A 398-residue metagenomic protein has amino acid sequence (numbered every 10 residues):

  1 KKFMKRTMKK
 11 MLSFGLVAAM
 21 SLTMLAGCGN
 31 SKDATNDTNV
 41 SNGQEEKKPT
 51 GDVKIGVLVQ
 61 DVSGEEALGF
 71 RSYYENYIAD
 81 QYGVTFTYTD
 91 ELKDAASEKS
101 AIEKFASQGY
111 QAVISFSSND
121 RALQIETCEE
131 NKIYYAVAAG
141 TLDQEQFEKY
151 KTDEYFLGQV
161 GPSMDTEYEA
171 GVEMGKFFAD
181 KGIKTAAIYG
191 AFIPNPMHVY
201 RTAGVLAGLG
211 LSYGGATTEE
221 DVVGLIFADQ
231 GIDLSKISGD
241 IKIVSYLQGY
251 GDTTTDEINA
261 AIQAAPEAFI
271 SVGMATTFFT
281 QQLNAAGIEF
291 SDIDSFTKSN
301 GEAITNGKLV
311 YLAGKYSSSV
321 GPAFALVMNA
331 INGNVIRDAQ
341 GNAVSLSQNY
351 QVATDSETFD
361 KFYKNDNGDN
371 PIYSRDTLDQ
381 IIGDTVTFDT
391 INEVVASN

Functional and structural regions predicted by a protein language model:
L25-V40: Bacterial lipoprotein signal-peptidase II cleavage site
K48-Q81, T87-K99, Y110, S117-D120 (+2 more regions): Extracytoplasmic "Venus flytrap"
G51, S212, L326-N398: Hinge/cleft segment of the Venus flytrap/periplasmic-binding protein
T87-S107, I226-I262, F278: Structural motif
T127-Y168, A191, G301-A303: Flexible loop/hinge segments that line or gate small-molecule binding clefts
A139-Q146, F269-K308, L312: Venus flytrap/periplasmic-binding-protein-like
G158-A187, Y200-R201, T254, F296-G301 (+1 more regions): Hydrophobic alpha-helical segments within soluble ligand-binding/sensing domains
E289-S356: Flexible loop/turn connectors
